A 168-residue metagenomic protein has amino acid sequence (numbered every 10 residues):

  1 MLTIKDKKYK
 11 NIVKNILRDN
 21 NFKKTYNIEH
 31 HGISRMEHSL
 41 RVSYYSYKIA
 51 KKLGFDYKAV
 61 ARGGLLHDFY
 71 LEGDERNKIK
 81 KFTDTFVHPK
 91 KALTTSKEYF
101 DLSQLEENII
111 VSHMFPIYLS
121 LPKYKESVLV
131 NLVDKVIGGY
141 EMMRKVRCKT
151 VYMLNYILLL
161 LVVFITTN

Functional and structural regions predicted by a protein language model:
M1-N168: Metal-dependent phosphohydrolase cores
